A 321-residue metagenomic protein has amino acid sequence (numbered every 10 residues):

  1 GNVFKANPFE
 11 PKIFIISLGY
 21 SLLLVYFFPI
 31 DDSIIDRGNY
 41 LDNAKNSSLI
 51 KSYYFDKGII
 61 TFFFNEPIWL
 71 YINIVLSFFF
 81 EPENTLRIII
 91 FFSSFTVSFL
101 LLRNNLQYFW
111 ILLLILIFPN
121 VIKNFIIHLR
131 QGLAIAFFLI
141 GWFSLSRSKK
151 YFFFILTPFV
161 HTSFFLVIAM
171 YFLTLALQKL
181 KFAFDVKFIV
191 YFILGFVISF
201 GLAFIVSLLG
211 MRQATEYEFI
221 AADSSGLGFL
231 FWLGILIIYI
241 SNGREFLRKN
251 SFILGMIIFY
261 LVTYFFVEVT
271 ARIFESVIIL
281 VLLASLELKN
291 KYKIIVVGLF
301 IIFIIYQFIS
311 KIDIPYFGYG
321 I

Functional and structural regions predicted by a protein language model:
G1-L23: Start-transfer (signal-anchor) and selected internal transmembrane alpha helices of multi-pass inner/ER membrane
P8, L22-K57, E66, L70 (+2 more regions): Alpha-helical transmembrane segments and terminal signal-anchor/GPI-anchor hydrophobic tails, characterized by long
Y71-R87: Juxtamembrane segments of multi-pass membrane glycosylation machinery that transfer sugars from lipid-linked donors
T85-I89, V121-R130, T270-I273: Membrane-embedded glycan-lipid processing machinery
F99-F118: Transmembrane-helix signature of polytopic, membrane-embedded enzymes that assemble or transfer cell-envelope glycans
L114, N124-L139, S276-I278: Multi-pass, polyprenyl lipid-linked donor-dependent membrane glycosyltransferases
F138-K149: Membrane-interface transmembrane helices that cradle and orient dolichyl/undecaprenyl
P158-S163, F266: Transmembrane helix irregularities
